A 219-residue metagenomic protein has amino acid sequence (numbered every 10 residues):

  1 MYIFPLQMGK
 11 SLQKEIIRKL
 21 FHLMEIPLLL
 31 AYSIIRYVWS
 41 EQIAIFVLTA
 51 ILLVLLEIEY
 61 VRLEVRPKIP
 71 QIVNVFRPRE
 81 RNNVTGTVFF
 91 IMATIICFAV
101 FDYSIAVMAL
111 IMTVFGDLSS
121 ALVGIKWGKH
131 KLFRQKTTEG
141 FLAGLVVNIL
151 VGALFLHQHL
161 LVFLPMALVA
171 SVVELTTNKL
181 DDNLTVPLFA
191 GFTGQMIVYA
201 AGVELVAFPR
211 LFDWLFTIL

Functional and structural regions predicted by a protein language model:
Y2-W127, F133, T137-L219: Hydrophobic alpha-helical transmembrane segments
